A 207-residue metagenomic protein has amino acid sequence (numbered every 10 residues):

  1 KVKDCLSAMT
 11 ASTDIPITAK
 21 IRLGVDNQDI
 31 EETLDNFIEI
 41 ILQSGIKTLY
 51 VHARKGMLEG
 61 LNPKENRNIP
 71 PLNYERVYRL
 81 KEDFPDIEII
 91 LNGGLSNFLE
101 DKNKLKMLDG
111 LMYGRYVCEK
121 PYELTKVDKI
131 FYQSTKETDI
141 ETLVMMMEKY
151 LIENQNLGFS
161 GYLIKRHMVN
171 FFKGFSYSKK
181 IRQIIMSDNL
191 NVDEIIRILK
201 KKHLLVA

Functional and structural regions predicted by a protein language model:
K1-A207: Flavin-dependent oxidoreductase catalytic cores
